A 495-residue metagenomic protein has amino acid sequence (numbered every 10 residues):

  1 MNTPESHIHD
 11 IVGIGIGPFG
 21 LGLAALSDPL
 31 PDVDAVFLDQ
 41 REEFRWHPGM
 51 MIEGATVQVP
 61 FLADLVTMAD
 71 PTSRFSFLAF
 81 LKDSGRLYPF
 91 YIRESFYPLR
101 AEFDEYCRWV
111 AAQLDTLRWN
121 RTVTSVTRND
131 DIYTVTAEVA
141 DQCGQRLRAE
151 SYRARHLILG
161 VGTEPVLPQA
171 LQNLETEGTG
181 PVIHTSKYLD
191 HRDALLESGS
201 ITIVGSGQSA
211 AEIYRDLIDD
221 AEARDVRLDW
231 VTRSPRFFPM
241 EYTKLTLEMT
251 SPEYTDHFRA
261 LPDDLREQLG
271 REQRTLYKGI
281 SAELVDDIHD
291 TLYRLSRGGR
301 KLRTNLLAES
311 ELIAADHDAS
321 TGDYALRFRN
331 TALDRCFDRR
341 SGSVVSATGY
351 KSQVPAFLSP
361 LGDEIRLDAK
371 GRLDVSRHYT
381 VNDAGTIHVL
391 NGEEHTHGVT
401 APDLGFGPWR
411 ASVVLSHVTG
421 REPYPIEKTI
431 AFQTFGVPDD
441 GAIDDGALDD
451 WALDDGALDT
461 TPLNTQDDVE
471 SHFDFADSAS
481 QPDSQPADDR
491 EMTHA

Functional and structural regions predicted by a protein language model:
M1-E42, W46-P48, F90-Q208, E212-G441 (+5 more regions): Flavin (primarily FAD) cofactor-binding/catalytic cores of flavoenzymes
R45, Q58-S76, F237-M240: Short, solvent-exposed beta-strand-terminating loops
H47-F61, I280: Glycine-rich phosphate-binding loop and adjoining beta1-alpha1-beta2 segment of Rossmann-like nucleotide-binding folds
M68-A101: A conserved beta-strand/loop capping segment in the N-terminal third of enzymes that catalyze redox or closely related
